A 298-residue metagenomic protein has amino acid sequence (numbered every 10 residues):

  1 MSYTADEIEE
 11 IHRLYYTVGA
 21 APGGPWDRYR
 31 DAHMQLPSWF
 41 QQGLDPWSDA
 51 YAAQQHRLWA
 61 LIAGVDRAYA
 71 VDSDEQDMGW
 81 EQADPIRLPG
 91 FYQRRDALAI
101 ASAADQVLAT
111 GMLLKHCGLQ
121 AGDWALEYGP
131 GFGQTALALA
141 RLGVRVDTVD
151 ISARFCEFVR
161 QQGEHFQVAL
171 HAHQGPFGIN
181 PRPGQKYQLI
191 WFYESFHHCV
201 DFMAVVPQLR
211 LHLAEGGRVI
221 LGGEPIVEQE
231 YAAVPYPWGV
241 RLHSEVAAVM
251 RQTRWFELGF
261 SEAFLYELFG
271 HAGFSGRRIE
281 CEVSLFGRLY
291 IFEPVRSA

Functional and structural regions predicted by a protein language model:
M1-L108, A232-Q252, L289-P294: N-terminal accessory regions of S-adenosyl-L-methionine
A101-A121: Conserved alpha-helix/loop element of class I SAM-dependent methyltransferases that forms part of the SAM/SAH-binding
A121-G131: Conserved class I S-adenosyl-L-methionine
F132-I179: Class I SAM-dependent methyltransferase SAM/SAH-binding core
W191: A conserved beta-strand element that flanks and buttresses the S-adenosyl-L-methionine
E194-S195: Short catalytic micro-motifs in class I SAM-dependent methyltransferases
M203-R218: A short glycine-rich, Lys/Arg-flanked "PGG" loop and its adjoining helix->strand segment in the class I
G222-A272, R277-E282: C-terminal alpha-helical "lid/dimerization" subdomain adjacent to the S-adenosyl-L-methionine
